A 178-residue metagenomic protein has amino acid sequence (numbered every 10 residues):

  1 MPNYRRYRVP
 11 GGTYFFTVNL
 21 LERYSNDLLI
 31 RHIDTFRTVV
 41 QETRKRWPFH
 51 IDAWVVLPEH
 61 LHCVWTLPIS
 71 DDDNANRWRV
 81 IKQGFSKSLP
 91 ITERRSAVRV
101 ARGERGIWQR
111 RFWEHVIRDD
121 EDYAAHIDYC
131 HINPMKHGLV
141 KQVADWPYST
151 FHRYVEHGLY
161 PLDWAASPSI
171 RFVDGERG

Functional and structural regions predicted by a protein language model:
M1-G178: Short catalytic/metal-binding and nucleic-acid-binding patches
